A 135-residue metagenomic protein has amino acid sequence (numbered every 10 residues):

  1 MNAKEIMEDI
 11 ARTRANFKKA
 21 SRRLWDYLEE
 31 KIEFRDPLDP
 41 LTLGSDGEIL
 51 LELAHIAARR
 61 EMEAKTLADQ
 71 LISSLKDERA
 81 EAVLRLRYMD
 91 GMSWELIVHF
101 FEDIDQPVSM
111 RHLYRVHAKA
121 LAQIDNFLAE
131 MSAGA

Functional and structural regions predicted by a protein language model:
M1-S74, L96, E102-P107, N126-A135: N-terminal interaction/assembly modules
A11, M62, A82-L84, H112-Y114: Short alpha-helical segments used as structural interaction elements across diverse proteins
T66, D77-E81, A118, A122: Generic detection of well-ordered alpha-helical segments
L75-L96: Short amphipathic alpha helix immediately N-terminal
Y88-M92, D105, L121: Residue-level detector of secondary-structure transition/capping positions
F101-K119: Short, basic interhelical loop/turn and adjoining N-cap of the next helix at nucleic-acid- or acidic-partner-contacting
L113-M131: DNA major-groove recognition helices of helix-turn-helix
